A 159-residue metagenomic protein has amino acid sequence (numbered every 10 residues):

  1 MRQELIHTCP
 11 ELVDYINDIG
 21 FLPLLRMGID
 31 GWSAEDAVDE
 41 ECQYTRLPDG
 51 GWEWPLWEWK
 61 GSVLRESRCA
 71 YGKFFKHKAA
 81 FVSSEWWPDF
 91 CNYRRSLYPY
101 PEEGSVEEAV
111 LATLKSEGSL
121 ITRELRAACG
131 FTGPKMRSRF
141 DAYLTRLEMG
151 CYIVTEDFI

Functional and structural regions predicted by a protein language model:
M1-I159: Eukaryotic partner-binding/assembly regions in large regulatory complexes
